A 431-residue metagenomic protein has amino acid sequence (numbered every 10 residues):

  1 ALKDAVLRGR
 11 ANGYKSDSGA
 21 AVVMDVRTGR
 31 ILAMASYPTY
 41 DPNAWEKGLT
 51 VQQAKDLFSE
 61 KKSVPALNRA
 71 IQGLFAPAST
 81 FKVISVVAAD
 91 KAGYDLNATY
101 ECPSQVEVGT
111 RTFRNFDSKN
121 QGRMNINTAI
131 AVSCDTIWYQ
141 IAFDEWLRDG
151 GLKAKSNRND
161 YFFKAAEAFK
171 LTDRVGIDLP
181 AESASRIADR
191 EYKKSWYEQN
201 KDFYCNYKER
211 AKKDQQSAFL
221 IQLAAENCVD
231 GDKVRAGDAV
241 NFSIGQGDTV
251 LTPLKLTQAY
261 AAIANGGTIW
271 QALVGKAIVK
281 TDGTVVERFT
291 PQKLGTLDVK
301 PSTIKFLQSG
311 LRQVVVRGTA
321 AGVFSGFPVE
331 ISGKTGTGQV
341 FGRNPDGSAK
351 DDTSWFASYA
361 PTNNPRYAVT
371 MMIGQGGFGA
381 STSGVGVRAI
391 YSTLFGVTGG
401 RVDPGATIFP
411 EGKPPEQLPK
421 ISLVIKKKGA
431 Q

Functional and structural regions predicted by a protein language model:
A1-D4, Y161, F306, V385-T393: Long, highly charged amphipathic alpha-helices
A1-G19: Conserved, well-ordered alpha-helix/loop/beta-strand core segments that scaffold catalytic motifs
K3, L7, R312-V316, S392 (+1 more regions): Short, intrinsically disordered, mixed-charge
G13, G19-S79, I84-M371, I421-Q431: Beta-lactam-recognizing serine transpeptidase/beta-lactamase-like catalytic domain environment
I126, L256, G379-Y391: Short, charged, low-complexity patches
T284-Q292, R388-Q431: Short, gly/Ser/Thr-rich active-site loops of penicillin-recognizing serine hydrolases
G374-G377: A generic structural motif
